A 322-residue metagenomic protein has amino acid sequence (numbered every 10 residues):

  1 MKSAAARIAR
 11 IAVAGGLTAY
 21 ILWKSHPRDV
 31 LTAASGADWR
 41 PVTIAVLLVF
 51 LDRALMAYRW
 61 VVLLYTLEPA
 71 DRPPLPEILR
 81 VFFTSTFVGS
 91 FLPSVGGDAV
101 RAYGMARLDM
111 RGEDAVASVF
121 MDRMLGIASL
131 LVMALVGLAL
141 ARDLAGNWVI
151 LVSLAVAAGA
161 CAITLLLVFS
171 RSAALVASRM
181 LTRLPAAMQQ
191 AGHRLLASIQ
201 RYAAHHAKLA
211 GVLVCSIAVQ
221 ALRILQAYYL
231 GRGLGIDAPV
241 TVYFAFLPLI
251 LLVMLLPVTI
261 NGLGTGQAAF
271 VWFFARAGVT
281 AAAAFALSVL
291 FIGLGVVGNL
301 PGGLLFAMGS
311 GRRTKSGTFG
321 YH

Functional and structural regions predicted by a protein language model:
M1-F83, L140, A145-L255, A283-L287 (+1 more regions): Predominantly cytoplasmic-facing regulatory/coupling regions of multi-pass membrane proteins
L64-Y65, L79-R107: Extended non-transmembrane interhelical loops and adjacent amphipathic helices of multipass membrane proteins
L67-E68, R107-M110, L234-G235, A275-V279: Short helix-loop-helix connector
L75-I78, G97-D98, D109-R123, V279-L290: Membrane-interface alpha-helices at helix entry/exit sites of multi-pass transporters
T84-L92, E113-L135, A286-P301: Membrane-embedded alpha-helical segments of transport systems, primarily multispan ion/solute transporters
S85-P93, P248-Q267: Transmembrane alpha-helix interface/packing and boundary motifs in multi-pass membrane proteins, characterized by
D98-L108, I260-R276, L305: Re-entrant/interfacial helical elements at transmembrane boundaries that shape and gate the permeation pathway
V100-G104, V116-V119, S129-L131, V214-C215 (+1 more regions): Hydrophobic alpha-helical membrane segments of integral membrane proteins
